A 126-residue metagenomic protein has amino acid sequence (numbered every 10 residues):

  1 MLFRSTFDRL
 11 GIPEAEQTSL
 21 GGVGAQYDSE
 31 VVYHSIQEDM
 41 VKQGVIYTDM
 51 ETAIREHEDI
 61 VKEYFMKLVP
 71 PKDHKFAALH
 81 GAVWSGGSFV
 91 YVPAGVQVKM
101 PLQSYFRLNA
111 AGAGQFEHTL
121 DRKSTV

Functional and structural regions predicted by a protein language model:
M1-V126: Glycine-rich and polybasic anion-binding loops at the starts of cofactor/ligand-binding domains
